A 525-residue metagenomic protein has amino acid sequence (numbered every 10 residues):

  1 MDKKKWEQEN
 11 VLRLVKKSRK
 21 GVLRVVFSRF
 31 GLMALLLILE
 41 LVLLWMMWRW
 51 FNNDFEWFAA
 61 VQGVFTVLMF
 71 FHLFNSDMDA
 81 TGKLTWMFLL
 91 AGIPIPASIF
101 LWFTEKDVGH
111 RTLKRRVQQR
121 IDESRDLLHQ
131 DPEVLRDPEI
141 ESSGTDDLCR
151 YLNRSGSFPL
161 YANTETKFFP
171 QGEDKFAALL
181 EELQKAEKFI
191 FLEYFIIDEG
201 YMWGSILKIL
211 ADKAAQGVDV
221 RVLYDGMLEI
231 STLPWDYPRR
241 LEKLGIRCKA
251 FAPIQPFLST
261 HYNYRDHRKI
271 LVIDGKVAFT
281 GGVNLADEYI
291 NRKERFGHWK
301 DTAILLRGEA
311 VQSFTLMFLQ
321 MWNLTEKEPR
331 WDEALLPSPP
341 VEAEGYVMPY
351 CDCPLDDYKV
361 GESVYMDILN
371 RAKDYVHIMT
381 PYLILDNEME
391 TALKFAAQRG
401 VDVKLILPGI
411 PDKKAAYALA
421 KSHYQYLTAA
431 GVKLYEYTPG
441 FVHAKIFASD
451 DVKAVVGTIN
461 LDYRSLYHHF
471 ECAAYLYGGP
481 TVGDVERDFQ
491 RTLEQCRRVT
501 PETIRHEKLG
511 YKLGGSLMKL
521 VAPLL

Functional and structural regions predicted by a protein language model:
M1-S363, D367, R371, P411 (+6 more regions): N-terminal localization/anchoring segments of enzymes in phospholipid and broader phosphate metabolism
A372, Y382-K404, P408, K413: Helical hairpin unit composed of two closely spaced alpha helices linked by a short loop
M379-T380, Y437, V456-G457: Thr-Gly-centered strand-to-loop micro-motif
E388-E390, Y417-L419, A448-V452: Histidine/acidic-residue-rich catalytic or RNA/ligand-binding cores of hydrolases and nuclease-related proteins
A392-A396, S422, Q490-R491: Short, solvent-exposed amphipathic alpha-helical segments in soluble enzyme and RNA/protein-processing domains
K433: Surface segments flanking catalytic/ligand-binding clefts of nucleic-acid enzymes
K445: Catalytic-core elements of nucleic-acid end-processing and repair enzymes
